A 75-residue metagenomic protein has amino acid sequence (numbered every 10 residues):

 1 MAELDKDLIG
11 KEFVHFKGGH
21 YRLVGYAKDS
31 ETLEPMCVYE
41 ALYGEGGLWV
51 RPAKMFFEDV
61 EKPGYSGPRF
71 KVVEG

Functional and structural regions predicted by a protein language model:
M1-G75: Mixed-charge, low-complexity intrinsically disordered regions
